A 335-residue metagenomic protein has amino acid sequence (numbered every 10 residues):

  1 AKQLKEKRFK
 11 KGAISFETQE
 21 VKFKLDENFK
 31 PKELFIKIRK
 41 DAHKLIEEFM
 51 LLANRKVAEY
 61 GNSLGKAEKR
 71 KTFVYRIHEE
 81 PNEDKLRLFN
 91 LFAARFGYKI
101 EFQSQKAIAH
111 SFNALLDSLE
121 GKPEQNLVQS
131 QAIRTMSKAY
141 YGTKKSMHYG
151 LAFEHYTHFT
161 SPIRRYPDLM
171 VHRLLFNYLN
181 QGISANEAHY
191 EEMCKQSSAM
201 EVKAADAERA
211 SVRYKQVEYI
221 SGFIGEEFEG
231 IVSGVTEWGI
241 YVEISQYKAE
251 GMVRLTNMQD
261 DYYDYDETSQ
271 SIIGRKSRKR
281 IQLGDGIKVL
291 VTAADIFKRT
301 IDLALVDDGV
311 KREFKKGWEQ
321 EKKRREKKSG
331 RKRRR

Functional and structural regions predicted by a protein language model:
A1-Q259, G284, L290, D295 (+3 more regions): Electropositive polyanion-binding surfaces
F223-E226, Y262-V289: Short nucleic-acid-contacting surface segments enriched for D/E, G, S/T with interspersed K/R
V310-F314: C-terminal edge strands of extracellular/lumenal beta-sandwich accessory domains
